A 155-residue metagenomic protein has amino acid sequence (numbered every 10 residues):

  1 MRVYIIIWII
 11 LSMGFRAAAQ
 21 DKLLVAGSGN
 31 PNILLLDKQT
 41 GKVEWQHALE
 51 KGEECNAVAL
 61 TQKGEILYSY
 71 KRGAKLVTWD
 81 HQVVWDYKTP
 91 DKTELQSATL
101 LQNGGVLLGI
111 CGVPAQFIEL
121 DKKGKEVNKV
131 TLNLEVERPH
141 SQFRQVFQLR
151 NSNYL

Functional and structural regions predicted by a protein language model:
M1-Q20: Bacterial Sec-dependent N-terminal signal peptides
Q20-L155: Secretory-pathway ectodomains
